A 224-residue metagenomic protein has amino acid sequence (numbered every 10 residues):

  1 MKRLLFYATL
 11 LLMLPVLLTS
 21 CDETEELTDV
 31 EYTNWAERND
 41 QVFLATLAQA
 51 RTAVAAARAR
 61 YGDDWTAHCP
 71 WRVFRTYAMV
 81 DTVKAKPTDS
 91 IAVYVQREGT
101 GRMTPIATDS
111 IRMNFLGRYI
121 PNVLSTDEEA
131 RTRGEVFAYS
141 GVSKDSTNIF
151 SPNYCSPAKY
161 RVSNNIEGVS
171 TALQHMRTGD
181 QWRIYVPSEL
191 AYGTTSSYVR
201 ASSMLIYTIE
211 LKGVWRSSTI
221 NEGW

Functional and structural regions predicted by a protein language model:
M1-T9: Bacterial N-terminal signal peptides that target proteins for export
L11-P15: Alpha-helical transmembrane segments
V16-S20: C-terminal motif of bacterial Sec signal peptides marking the signal peptidase cleavage site
C21-W224: Cross-family detector of peptidyl-prolyl cis-trans isomerase
